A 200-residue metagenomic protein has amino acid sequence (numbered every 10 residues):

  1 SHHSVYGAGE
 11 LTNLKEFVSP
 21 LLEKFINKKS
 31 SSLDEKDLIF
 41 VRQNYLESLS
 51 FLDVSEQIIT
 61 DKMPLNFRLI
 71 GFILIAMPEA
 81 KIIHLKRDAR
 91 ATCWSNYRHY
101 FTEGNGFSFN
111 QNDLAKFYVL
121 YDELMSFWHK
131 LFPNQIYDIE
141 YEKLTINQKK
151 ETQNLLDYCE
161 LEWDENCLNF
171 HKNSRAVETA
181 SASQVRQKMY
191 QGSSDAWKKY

Functional and structural regions predicted by a protein language model:
S1-M77, K81, L85: Phosphate-binding active sites in nucleotide-utilizing proteins
G7-A8, A80, A89, C93 (+2 more regions): Small-side-chain structural scaffolding
G9-E10, I59-M63, I83-K86, D138-K143 (+2 more regions): Short beta-strand segments
T12-L14, R87-T92, L144-I146: Conserved nucleotide-binding/hydrolysis micro-motifs of P-loop NTPases
L21, K28-Q57, W94-D138, I146-Y200: PAPS-dependent sulfotransferases, especially Golgi type II membrane carbohydrate sulfotransferases
F67, R90-T92, I136: Short hairpin/turn module used for nucleic-acid contact or packing/dimerization
R68, D88, K150: Short, well-structured alpha-helical interface segments that form or flank functional binding sites
I73-M77, I83-G104, S108: Conserved P-loop NTPase nucleotide-binding/switch module
